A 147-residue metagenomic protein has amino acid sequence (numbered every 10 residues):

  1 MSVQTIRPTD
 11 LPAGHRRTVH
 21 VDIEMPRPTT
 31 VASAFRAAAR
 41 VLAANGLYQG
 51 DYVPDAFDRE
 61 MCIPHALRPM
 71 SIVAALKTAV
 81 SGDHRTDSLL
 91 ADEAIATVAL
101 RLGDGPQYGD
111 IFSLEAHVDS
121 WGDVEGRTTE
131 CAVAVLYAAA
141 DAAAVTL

Functional and structural regions predicted by a protein language model:
S2-A44, Y48, D55-A56, E60-P64 (+2 more regions): Charged interaction scaffolds used for protein-protein
D51-V53, M70: Acidic interaction surfaces
A66-V73: A short, structured beta-strand/loop element
